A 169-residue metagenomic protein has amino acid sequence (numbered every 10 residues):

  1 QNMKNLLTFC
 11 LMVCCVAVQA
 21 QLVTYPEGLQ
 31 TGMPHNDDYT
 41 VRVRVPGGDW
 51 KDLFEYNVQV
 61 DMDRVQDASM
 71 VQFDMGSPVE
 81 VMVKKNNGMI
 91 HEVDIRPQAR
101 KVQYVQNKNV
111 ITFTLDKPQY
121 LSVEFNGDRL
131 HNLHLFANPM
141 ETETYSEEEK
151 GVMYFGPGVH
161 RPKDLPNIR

Functional and structural regions predicted by a protein language model:
Q1-Q21: Bacterial Sec-dependent N-terminal signal peptides
Q21-R169: Extracellular/periplasmic carbohydrate-active domains that bind, remodel, or depolymerize complex polysaccharides
